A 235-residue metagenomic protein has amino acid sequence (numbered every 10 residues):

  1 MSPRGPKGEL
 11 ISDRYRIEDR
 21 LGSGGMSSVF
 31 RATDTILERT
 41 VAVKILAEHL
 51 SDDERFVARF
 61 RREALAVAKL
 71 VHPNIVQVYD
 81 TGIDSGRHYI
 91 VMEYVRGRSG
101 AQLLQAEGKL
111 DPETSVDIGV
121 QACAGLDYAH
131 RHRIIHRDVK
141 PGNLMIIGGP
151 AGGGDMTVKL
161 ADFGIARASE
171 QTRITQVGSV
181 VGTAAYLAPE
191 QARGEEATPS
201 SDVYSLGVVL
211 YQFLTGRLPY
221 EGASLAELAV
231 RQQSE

Functional and structural regions predicted by a protein language model:
I17-G24, V29: Protein kinase glycine-rich loop
I45-K69: AlphaC helix of the eukaryotic protein kinase fold
T81: Activation-segment/catalytic-loop signature of the eukaryotic protein kinase fold
S85-S99, L103: Conserved short submotifs of the Hanks-type protein kinase catalytic core that shape the nucleotide-binding pocket
I118-G119: Activation segment signature within eukaryotic-like protein kinase domains
A122-I134: Protein kinase catalytic-loop region centered on the HRD/HxD motif
D202: Conserved catalytic-loop aspartate of Hanks-type protein kinases
